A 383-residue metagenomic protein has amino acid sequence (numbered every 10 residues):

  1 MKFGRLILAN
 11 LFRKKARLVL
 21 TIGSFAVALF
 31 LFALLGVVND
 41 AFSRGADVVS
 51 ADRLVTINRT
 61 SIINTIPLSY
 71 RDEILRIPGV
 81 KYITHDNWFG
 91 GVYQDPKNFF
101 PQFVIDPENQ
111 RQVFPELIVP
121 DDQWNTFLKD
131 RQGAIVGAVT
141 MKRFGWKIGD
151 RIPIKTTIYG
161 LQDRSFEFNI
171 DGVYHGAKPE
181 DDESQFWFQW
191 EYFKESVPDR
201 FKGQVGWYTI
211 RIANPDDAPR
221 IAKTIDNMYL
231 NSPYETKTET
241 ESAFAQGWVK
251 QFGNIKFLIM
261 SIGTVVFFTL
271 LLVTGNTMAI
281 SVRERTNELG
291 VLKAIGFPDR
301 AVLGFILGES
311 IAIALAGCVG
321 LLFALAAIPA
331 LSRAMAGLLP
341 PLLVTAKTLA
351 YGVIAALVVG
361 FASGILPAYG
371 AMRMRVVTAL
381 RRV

Functional and structural regions predicted by a protein language model:
G4, L18-I22, L322, A346-I354: Hydrophobic alpha-helical transmembrane segments
L11-F12, V282, V291-R300, M374 (+1 more regions): Short helix-to-coil transition segments within interhelical loops that connect adjacent transmembrane helices
K15-D40, F252-E288, I311-V319, V359-A362: Hydrophobic alpha-helical transmembrane segments of multi-pass inner-membrane transport and secretion
A26-F103, P107-N109, V119-D130, K142-R143 (+2 more regions): Hydrophobic, regular-secondary-structure patches
V38, F42, D217-L271, S281-R283 (+2 more regions): Peri-transmembrane interface segments
V139, W146-E239: Basic-flanked hydrophobic alpha-helices used for secretion and membrane insertion
A279, N287-S332, Y351, A355 (+2 more regions): Transmembrane alpha-helical interface segments in multi-pass membrane proteins
T348-V383: C-terminal membrane-exit region of the final transmembrane helix in multipass inner-membrane proteins
